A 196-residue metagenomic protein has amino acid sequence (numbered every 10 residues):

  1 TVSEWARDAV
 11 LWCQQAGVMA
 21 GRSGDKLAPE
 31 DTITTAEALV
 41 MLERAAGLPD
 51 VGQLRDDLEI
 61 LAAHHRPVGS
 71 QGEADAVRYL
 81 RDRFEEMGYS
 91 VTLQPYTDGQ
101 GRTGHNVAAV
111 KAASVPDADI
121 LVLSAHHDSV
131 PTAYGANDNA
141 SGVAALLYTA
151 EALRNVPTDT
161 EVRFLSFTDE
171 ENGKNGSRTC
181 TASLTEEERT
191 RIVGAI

Functional and structural regions predicted by a protein language model:
T1-P49: N-terminal propeptides
S3-E4, P29-A36, V51-R55, P67-R78 (+4 more regions): Soluble non-cytosolic domains of exported or imported proteins
R7-W12, A36, V40, G52-E59 (+5 more regions): Solvent-exposed, polar/charged alpha-helical surfaces in well-ordered, non-transmembrane soluble domains, broadly
Q14-V18, E43-G47, E59-P67, R81-T92 (+3 more regions): Sec-exported extracytoplasmic/periplasmic mature domains
L27, A46, P67-G69, S90 (+4 more regions): Solvent-exposed loop/turn segments at secondary-structure junctions within structured extracellular/periplasmic domains
D57, T92-L93, A108, I120-S124 (+2 more regions): Structural recognition of the beta-strand scaffold that forms the well-ordered cores of secreted hydrolase catalytic
E59-S114: A non-catalytic alpha/beta surface segment that caps or lines the substrate-entry region of metallo-dependent hydrolase
S129-I196: Acidic/histidine-rich catalytic neighborhood of metal-dependent amide-processing enzymes
